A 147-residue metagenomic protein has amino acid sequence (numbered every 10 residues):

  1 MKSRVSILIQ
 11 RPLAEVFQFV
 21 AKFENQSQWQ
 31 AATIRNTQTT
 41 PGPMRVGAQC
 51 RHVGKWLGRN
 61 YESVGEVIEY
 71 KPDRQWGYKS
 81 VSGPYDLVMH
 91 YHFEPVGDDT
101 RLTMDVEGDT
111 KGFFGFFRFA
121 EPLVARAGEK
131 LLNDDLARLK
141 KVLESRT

Functional and structural regions predicted by a protein language model:
M1, E15, Q38-T39, V64-G65 (+2 more regions): Short, flexible segments with low predicted structural confidence
M1-P41, R45, R138, T147: Hydrophobic ligand-binding cavity/cleft-lining segments
R4-S6, E62-V64, V88-H90: Well-ordered beta-strand positions in beta-sheet-rich domains
T37-Y85, V96, R101, D134-T147: Glycine-rich portal/gate segments that line the openings of hydrophobic small-molecule binding cavities
K79-D134: Beta-strand/loop substructures that line and gate deep hydrophobic ligand-binding cavities in soluble
